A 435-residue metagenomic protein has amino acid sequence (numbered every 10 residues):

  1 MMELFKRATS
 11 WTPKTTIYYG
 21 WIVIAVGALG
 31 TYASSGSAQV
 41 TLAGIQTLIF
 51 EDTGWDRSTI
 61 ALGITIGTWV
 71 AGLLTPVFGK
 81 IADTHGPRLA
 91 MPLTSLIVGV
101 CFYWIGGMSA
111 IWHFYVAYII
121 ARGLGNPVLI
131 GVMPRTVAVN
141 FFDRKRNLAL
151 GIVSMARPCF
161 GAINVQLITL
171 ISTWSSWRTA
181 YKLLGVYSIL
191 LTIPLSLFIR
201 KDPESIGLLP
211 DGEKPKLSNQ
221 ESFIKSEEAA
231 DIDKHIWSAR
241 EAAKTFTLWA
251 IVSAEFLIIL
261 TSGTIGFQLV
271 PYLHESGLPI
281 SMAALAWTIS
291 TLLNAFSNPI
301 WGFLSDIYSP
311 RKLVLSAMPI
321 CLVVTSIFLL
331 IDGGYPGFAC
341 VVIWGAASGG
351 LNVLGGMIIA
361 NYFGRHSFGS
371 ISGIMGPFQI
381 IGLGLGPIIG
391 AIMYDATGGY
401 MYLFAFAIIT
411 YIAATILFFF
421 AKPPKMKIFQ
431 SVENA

Functional and structural regions predicted by a protein language model:
Y19-R57, L74, F78, V165 (+1 more regions): Extracytoplasmic
Y32, H113-L129, P336-G349: Hydrophobic core of transmembrane alpha-helices in multi-pass small-molecule transporters, especially MFS/SLC-type
A38-Q46, R240-N298: Extracytoplasmic gate region of multi-pass secondary transporters
L96-S109, I320-D332: C-terminal ends and interior cores of transmembrane alpha-helices in multi-pass membrane transporters/permeases
I119-M155, G364: Cytoplasmic helix-loop-helix junction between adjacent transmembrane helices in 12-TM secondary transporters
R157-I206: Helix-loop-helix hairpin linking two adjacent transmembrane segments in secondary transporters
Y181-L197, Y402-F419: Symmetry-related core transmembrane helices of the 12-TM Major Facilitator Superfamily/SLC fold
T288-I300, S305-I358: C-terminal transmembrane helical hairpin of 12-TM major facilitator-type secondary transporters
